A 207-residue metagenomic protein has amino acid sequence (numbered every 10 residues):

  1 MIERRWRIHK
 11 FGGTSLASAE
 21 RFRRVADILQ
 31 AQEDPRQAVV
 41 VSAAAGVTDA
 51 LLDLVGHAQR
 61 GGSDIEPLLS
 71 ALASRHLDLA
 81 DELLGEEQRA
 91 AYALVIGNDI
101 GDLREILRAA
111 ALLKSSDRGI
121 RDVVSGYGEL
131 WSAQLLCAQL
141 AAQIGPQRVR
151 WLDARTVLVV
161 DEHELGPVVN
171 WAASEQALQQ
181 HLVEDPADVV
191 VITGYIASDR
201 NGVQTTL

Functional and structural regions predicted by a protein language model:
M1-L207: Nucleotide/pyrophosphate-binding catalytic subdomain
